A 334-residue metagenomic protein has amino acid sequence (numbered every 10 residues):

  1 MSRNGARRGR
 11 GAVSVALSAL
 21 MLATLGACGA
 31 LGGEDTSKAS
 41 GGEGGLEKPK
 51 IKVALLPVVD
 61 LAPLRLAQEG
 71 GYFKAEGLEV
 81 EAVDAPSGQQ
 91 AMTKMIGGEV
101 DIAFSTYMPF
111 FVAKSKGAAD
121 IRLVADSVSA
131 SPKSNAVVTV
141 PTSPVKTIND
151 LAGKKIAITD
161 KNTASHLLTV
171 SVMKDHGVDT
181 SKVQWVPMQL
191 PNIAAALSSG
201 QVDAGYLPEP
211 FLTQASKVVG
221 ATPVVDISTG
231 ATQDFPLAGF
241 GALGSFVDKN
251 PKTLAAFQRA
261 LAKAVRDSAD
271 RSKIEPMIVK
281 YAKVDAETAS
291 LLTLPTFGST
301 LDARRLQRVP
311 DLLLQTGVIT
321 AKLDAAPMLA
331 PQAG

Functional and structural regions predicted by a protein language model:
M1-L17: Bacterial N-terminal signal peptides that target proteins for export
A23-A27: C-terminal motif of bacterial Sec signal peptides marking the signal peptidase cleavage site
E34-H176, P187, D203, V224-D226 (+1 more regions): Short, glycine-/small- and polar/acidic-enriched structural segments that line small-molecule recognition paths
V58, P86-Q89, F104, T163-A164 (+5 more regions): Soluble non-cytosolic domains of exported or imported proteins
A62, L66, G70-G71, T93-G97 (+12 more regions): Solvent-exposed, polar/charged alpha-helical surfaces in well-ordered, non-transmembrane soluble domains, broadly
M108, W185-V186, L190-M277: Pocket-lining segment of extracytoplasmic ligand-binding domains
D248-V318: Secondary-structure end/capping motifs
L314-G334: Conserved C-terminal helix/tail region of periplasmic/extracytoplasmic solute-binding proteins
